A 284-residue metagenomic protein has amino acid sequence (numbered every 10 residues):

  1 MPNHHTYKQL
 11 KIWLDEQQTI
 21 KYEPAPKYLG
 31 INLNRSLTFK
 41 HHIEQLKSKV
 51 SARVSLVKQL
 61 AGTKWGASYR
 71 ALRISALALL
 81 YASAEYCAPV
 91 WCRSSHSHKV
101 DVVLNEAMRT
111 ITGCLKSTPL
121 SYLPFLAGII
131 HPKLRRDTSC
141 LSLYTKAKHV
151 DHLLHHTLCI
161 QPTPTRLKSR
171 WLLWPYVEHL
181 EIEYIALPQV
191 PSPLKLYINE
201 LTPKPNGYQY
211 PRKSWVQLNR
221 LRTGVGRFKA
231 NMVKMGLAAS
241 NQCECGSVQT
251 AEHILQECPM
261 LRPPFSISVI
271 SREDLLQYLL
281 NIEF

Functional and structural regions predicted by a protein language model:
M1-P24: Short, conserved micro-motifs composed of acidic
Q17-V90: Basic, alpha-helical interaction scaffolds
R35-R53, R135-L153, C245-G246, P259-L280: Compositionally biased, low-complexity linear motifs
V90-D101: Acidic, serine/threonine/proline-rich low-complexity intrinsically disordered regions
V103-I111: Short amphipathic alpha-helical coiled-coil/interface segments
A127-W215: Extended C-terminal regions of large enzymes
N206-F284: Family-specific functional microsites
